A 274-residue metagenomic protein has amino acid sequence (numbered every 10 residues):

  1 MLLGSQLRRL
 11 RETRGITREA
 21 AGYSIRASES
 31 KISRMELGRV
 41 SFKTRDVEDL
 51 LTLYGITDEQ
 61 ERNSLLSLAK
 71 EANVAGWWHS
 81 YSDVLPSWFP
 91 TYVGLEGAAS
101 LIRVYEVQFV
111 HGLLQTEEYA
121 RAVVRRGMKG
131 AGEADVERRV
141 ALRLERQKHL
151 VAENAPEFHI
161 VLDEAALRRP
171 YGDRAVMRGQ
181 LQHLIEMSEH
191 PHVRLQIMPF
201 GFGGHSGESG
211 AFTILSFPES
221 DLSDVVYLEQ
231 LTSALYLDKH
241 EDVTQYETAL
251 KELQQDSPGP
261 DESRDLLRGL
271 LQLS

Functional and structural regions predicted by a protein language model:
M1-S5, R9, R18-Y23, L37 (+5 more regions): Interdomain hinge/linker segments and adjacent boundary elements that couple functional modules
G15-S33: Short alpha-helical DNA-recognition segment
R26, T44-E48, V225-E229: Short acidic (Asp/Glu) and glycine-rich catalytic loops that position anionic groups and cofactors
K31-E36, L235: A ubiquitous short alpha-helical element
N154, V161, Y171-S274: C-terminal regulatory/effector modules of DNA-binding transcriptional regulators
